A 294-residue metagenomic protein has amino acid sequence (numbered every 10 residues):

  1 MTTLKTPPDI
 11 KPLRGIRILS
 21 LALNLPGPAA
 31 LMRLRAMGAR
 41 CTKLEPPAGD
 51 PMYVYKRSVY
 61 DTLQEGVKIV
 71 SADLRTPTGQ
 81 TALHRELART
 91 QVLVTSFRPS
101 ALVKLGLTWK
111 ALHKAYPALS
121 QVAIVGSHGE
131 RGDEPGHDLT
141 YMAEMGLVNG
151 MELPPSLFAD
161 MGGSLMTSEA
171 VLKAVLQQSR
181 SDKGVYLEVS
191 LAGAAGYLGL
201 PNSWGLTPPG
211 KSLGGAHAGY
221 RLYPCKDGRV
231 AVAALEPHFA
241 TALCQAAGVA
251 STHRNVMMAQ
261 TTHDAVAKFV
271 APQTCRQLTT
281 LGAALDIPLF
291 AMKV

Functional and structural regions predicted by a protein language model:
M1-R180, T207, A265, Q273-T280: N-terminal helix-loop segment corresponding to the beta1-alpha1 unit of nucleotide/adenylate-binding folds
P7, K56-V59, E144, S212-H217 (+1 more regions): N-proximal short alpha-helices
C41, V70, L187-V189, L289: Generic structural signal for residues in well-ordered beta-strands
A72, I124, S190-A192, R254 (+1 more regions): Conserved beta-strand termini and adjacent loop/short-helix elements that scaffold enzyme active sites in alpha/beta
R85, A218-K293: Aromatic-enriched alpha-helical interface/lid elements that frame and gate functional surfaces
G106, L153, Y197, P208 (+2 more regions): A short hydrophobic/aromatic micro-motif that marks alpha-helical segments and, especially, helix-coil
Q177-E188, A194-A250: Active-site-lining helix/loop region of Rossmann-like oxidoreductase modules
